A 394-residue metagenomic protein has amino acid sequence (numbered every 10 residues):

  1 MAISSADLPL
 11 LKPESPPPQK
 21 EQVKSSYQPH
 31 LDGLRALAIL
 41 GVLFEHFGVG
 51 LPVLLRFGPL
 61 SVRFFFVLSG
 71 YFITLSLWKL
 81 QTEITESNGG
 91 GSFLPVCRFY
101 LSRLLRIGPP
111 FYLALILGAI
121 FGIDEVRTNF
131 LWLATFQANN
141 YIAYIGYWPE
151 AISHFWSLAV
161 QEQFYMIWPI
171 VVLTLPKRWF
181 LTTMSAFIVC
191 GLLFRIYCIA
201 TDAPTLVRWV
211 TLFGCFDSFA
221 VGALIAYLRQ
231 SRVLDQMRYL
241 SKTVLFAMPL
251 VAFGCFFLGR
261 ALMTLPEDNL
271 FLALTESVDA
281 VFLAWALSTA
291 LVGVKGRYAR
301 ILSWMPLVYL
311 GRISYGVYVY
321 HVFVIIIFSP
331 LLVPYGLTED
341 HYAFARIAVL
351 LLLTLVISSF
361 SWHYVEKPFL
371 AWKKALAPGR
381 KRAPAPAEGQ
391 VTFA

Functional and structural regions predicted by a protein language model:
I3-L31, L37-P59, L75-L94, I120 (+6 more regions): Alpha-helical transmembrane segments in multi-pass integral membrane proteins
D32, I39, F99, F155-A159 (+2 more regions): Short alpha-helical catalytic segment bearing the HExxH-like zincin motif of zinc-dependent metalloproteases
F66, Y71-L75, L101-N129, I326: Specific transmembrane helices
L115-I116, Y165-T182, T289: Hydrophobic, aromatic-rich transmembrane alpha-helices and their immediate juxtamembrane boundary segments
F130-G146: Extracytosolic (periplasmic/ER-lumenal) interhelical loops and adjacent juxtamembrane/interface segments of multi-pass
T135-F136, T183-G191, P249-L250, M305: Central hydrophobic cores of alpha-helical transmembrane segments in multi-pass integral membrane proteins
W148-V172: Function-critical hydrophobic alpha-helical transmembrane segments in multi-pass membrane proteins
